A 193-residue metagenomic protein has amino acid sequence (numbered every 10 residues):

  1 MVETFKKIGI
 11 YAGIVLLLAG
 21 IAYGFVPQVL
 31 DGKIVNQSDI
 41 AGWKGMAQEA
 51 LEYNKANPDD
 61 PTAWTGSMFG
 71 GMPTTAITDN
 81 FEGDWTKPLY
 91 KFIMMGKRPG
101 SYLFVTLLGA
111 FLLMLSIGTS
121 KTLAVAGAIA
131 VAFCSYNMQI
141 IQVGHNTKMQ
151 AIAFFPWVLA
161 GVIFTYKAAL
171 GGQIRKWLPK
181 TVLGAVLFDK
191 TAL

Functional and structural regions predicted by a protein language model:
M1-V26: Start-transfer (signal-anchor) and selected internal transmembrane alpha helices of multi-pass inner/ER membrane
V2-K7, Q48-E49, L108-L113: Short alpha-helical segments and helix-capping/turn motifs at coil-helix boundaries
T4, Y90-I93, T119: Juxtamembrane loop-transmembrane helix junctions in multi-pass integral membrane proteins, especially the extracellular
K6, I10, M95-R98, V158 (+1 more regions): Membrane-interface helix-boundary signature
K7-I14, L103, A124, K148: Residue-level signature of transmembrane alpha-helical entry/exit and packing/kink sites in multi-pass membrane
G20-L107, I129-P156: Membrane-interface coil-to-helix junctions
L107-I117, T122-L193: Membrane-embedded helix bundles of polyisoprenyl
